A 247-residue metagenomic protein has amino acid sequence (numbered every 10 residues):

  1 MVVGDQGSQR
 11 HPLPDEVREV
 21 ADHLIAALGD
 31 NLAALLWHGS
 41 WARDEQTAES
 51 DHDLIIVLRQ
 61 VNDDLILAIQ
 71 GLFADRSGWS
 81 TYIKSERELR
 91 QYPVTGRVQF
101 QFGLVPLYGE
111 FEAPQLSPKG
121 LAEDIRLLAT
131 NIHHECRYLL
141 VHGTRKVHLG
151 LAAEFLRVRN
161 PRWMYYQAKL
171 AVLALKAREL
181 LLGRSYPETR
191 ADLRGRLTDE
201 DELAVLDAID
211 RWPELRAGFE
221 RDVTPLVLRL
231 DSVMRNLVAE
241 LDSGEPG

Functional and structural regions predicted by a protein language model:
M1-L36, E202-A208, P246-G247: Helical scaffold of the NTase/Pol beta-like nucleotidyltransferase catalytic core
M1-P12, E16, L65-A168, G247: Conserved NTP/Mg2+-binding pocket subregion across the NTase superfamily
H11-R18, D22, D63, L67 (+3 more regions): Short, well-ordered alpha-helical segments
V20-L28, I69-R76, L237: Hydrophobic, Leu/Ile/Phe/Ala-enriched alpha-helical segments that form helix-helix packing faces
D30, T47-E49, Y165: A generic fold-level signal
L32, N62, S77-T81, S185-Y186 (+1 more regions): Secondary-structure boundary/capping signal
G39-Q70, S80-K84: Catalytic metal-binding acidic patch
S117-G247: Conserved nucleotidyltransferase catalytic core and NTase-mimicking acidic/glycine-rich helix/loop elements in nucleic
